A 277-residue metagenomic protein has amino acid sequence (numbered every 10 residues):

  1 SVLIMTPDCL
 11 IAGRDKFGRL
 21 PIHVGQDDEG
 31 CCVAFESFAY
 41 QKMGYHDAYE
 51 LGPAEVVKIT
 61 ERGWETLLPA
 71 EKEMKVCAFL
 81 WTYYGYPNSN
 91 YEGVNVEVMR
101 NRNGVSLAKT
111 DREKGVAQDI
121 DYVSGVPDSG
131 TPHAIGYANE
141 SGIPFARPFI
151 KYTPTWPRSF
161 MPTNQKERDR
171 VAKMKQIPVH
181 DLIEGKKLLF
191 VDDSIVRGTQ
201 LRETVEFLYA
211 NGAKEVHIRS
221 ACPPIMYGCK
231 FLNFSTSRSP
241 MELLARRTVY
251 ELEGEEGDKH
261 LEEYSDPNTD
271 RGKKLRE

Functional and structural regions predicted by a protein language model:
S1-G130, A138-H180: N-terminal segments that mediate ammonia production and transfer in glutamine-dependent amidotransferase systems
D8-L10, R14, P21, Q26 (+3 more regions): PRPP-dependent phosphoribosyltransferase catalytic core
G13, F190-V191: Generic enzyme active-site microenvironment
N101, V105, K109, T131 (+8 more regions): Feature representing long, continuous alpha-helical segments
